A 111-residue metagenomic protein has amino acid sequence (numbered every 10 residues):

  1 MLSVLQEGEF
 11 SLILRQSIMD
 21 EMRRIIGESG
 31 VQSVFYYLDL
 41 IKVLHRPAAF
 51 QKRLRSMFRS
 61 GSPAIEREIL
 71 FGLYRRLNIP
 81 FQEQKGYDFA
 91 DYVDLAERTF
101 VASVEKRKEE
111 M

Functional and structural regions predicted by a protein language model:
M1-M111: Long, compositionally biased intrinsically disordered regulatory segments in eukaryotic proteins
